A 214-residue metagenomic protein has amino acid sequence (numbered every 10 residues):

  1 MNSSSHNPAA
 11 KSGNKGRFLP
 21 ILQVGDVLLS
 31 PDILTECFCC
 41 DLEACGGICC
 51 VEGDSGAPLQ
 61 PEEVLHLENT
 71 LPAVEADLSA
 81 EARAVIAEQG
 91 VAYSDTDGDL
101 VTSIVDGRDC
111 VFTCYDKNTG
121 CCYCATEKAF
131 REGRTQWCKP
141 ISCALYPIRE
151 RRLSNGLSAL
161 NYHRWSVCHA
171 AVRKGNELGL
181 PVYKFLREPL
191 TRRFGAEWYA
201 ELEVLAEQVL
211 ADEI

Functional and structural regions predicted by a protein language model:
M1-I214: Short loop/turn segments that flank or connect secondary-structure elements
